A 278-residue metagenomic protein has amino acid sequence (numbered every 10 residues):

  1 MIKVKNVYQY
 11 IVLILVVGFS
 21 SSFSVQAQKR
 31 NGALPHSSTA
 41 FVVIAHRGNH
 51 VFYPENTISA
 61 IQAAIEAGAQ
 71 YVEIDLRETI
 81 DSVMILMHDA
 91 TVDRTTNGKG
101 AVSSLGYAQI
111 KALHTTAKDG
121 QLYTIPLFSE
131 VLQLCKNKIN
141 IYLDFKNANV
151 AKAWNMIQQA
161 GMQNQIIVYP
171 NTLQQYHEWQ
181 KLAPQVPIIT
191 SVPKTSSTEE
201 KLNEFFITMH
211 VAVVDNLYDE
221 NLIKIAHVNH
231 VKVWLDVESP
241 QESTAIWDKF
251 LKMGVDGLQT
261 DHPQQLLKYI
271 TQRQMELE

Functional and structural regions predicted by a protein language model:
I2-V12: Bacterial N-terminal signal peptides that target proteins for export
Y10-S21: Bacterial N-terminal signal peptides
F23-E278: Phosphate-group recognition and catalysis centered on beta-loop-alpha active-site segments
